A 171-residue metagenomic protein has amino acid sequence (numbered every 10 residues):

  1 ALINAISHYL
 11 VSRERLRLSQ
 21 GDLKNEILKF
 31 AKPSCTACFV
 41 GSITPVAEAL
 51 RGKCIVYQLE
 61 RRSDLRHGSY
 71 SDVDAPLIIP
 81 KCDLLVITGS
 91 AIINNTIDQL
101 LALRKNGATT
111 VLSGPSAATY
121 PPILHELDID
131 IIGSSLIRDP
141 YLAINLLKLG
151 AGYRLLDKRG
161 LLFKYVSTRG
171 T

Functional and structural regions predicted by a protein language model:
A1-T44, L147-L149, S167-T171: Electropositive, gly/pro-rich neighborhoods at or near active sites that engage anionic ligands
L18-E26, D64-D74, I92-I93: Active-site glycine-rich loop that binds ribose-phosphate moieties when present
A31, I79-P80: A short, aliphatic-rich alpha-helical micro-motif
C38, L84-T88, V111: Structural motif
P45-I78: Histidine/lysine/aspartate-rich catalytic loop segments that bind and position anionic ligands
A49, I78, T96-L103, I123: A short acidic, amphipathic alpha-helical/loop segment
K53-Y57, L103-L112: Short beta-strand/loop segments at the ligand-binding rim of alpha/beta enzyme cores
T109-T171: C-terminal functional extensions of proteins
